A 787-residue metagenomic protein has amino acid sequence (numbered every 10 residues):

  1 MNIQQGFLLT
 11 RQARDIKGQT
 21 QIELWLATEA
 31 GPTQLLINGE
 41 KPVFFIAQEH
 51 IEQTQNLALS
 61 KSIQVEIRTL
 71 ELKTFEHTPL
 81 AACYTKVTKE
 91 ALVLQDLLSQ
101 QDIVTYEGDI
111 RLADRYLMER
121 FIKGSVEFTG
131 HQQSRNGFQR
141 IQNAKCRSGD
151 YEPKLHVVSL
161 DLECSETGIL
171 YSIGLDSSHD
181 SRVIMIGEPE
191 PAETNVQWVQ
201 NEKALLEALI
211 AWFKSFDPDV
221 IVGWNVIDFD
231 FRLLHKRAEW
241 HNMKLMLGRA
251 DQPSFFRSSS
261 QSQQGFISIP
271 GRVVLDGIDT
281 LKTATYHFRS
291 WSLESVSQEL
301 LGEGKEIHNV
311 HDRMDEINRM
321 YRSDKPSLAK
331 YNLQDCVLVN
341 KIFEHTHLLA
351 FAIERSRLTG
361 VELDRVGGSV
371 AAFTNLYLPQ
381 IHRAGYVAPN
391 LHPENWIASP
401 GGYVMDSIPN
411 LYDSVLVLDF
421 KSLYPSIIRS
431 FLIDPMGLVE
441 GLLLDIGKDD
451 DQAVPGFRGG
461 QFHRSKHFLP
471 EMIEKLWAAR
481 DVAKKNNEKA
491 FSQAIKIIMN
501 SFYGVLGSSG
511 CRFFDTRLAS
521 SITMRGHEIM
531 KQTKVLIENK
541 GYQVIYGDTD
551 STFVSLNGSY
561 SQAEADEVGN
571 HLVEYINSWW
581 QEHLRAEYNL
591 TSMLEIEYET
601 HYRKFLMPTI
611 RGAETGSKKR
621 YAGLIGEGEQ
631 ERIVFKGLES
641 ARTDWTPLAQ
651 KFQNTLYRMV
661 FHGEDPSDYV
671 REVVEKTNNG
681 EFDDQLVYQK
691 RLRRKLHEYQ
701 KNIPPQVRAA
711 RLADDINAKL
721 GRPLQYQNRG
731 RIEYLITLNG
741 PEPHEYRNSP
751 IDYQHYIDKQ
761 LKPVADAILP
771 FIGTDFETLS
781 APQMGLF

Functional and structural regions predicted by a protein language model:
M1-I278, A284-P389, I397-L416, F420-L476 (+8 more regions): The two-metal-ion catalytic cores of nucleic-acid processing enzymes
R14-Q34, F343, L349, I353-G441 (+6 more regions): DNA-dependent DNA polymerase catalytic subunits
F44-I46, I522-G526: Short, surface-exposed ligand-recognition loops at beta-strand->loop->(often short) alpha-helix junctions that present
A81, D276, S509, F513 (+1 more regions): Short, hydrophobic beta-strand segments
S181-T194, V505-M524: Gly-rich Lys/Arg/Thr-decorated short loops/hinges at beta-loop-alpha junctions or inter-strand turns that position
I307-D312, G504-S508, Q543-F553: Core alpha/beta catalytic barrel or barrel-like domain that forms the active/cofactor pocket in diverse metabolic
V482: Extended, charge-enriched "interface" segments that sit outside catalytic cores
